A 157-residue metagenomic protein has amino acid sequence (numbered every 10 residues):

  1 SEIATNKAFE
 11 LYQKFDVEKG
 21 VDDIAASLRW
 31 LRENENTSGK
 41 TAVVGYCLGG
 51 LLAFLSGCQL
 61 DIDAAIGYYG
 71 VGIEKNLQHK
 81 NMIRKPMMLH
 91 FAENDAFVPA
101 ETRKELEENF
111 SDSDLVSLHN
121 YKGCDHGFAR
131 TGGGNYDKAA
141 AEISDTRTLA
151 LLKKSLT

Functional and structural regions predicted by a protein language model:
S1-T157: N-terminal cap/leader regions of alpha/beta-hydrolase-fold enzymes, predominantly small-molecule hydrolases
